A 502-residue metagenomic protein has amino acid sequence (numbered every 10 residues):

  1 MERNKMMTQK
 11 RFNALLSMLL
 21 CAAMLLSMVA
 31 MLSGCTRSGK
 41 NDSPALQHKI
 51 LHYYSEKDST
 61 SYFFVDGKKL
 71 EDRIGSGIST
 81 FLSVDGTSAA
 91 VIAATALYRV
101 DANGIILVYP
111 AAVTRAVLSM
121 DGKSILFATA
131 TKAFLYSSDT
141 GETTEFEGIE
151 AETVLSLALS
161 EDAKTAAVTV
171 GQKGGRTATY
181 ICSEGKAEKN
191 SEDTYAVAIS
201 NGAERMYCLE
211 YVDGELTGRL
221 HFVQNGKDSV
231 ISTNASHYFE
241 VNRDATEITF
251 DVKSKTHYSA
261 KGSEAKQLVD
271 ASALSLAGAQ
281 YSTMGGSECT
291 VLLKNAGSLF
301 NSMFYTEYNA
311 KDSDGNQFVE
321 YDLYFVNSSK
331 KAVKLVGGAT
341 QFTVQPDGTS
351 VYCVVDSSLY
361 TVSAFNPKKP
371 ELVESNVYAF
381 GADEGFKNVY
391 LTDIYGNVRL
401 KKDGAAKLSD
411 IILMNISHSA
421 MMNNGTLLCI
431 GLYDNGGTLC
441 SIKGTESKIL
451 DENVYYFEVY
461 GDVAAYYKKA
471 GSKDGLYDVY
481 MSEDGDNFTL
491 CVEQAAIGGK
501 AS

Functional and structural regions predicted by a protein language model:
C35-L82, G86: An edge-strand/N-cap motif at the start of beta-rich repeat modules
G39-S43, S76-G86, A112-M120, A151-L159 (+8 more regions): Repeated scaffold domains used in trafficking and secretory/extracellular systems, primarily beta-propellers
I50-E56, A89-I92, I125-A128, A166-T169 (+7 more regions): Residue position within the beta-strands of beta-propeller blades
K57-F64, T95-Y98, T131-Y136, G174-Y180 (+7 more regions): Structural motif
D66-K68, V100-G104, S137-G141, C182-K186 (+7 more regions): Short loop/turn segments that connect beta-strands within beta-propeller blades
K69-I74, G104-Y109, E142-G148, K186-S191 (+7 more regions): A short beta-strand motif characteristic of beta-propeller blades
Y460-G461, A465-S502: Blade-level signature of beta-propeller repeat domains, shared across WD40, Kelch, NHL, RCC1 and BNR/Asp-box propellers
